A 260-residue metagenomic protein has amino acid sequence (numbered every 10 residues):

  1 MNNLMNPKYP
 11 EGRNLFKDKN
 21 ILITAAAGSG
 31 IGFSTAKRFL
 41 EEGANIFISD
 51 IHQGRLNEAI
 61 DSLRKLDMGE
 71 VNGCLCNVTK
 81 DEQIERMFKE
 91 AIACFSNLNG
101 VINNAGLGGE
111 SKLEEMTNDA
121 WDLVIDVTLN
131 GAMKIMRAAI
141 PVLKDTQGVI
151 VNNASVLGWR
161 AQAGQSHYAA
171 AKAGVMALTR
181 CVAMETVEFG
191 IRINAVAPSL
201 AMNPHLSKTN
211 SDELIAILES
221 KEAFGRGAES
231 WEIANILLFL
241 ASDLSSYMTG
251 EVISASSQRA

Functional and structural regions predicted by a protein language model:
N2-E11, G30, R160, S220 (+2 more regions): Short C-terminal tail/terminal secondary-structure segment of NAD(P)H-dependent dehydrogenase/reductase domains
F95, M133-M136, V142, R226-A255: C-terminal substrate-recognition "lid" of short-chain dehydrogenase/reductases
I102, V187, R192, M248-G250: Short, small/polar-rich loop/turn modules that mediate ligand/substrate recognition or access, typified
K112-L113, T117-I125, L206, L214 (+1 more regions): Substrate-binding pocket helix/loop in short-chain dehydrogenase/reductase
M136, A171, T179: Active-site helix of classical SDR
P141, M184-E188, S246: Alpha-helical segment proximal to the catalytic Tyr-Lys
S155: Residue(s) in the substrate-gating loop at a strand-loop-helix junction that position the organic substrate next
